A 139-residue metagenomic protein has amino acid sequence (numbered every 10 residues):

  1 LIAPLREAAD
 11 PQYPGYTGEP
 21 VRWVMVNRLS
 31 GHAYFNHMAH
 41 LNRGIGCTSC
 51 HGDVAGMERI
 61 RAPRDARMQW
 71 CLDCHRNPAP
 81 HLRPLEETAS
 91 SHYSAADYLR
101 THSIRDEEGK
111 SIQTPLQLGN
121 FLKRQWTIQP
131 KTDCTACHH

Functional and structural regions predicted by a protein language model:
L1-E19, R28, D53: Membrane-embedded segments
A33-H139: Sequence context surrounding c-type heme c attachment/ligation sites in exported
